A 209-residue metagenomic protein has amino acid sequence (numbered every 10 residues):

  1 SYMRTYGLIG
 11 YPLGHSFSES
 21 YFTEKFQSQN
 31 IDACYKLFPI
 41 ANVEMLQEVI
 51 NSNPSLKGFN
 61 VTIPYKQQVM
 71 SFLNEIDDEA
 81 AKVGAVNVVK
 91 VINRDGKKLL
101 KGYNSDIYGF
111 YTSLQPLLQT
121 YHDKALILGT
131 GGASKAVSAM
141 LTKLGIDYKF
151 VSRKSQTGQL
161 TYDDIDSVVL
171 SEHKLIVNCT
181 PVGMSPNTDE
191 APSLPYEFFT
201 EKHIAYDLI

Functional and structural regions predicted by a protein language model:
Y2-L117: Phosphate/diphosphate ligand-binding glycine-rich loop within oxidoreductases
G10, N104-I107, L114, L118-L144 (+1 more regions): Glycine-rich adenosine-cofactor-binding loop
K36, L126, K149: Conserved beta-strand positions in the Rossmann-like core of class I SAM-dependent methyltransferases
V61-Q68, A133, P181-M184: Short glycine-rich anion-binding loops that position phosphate/pyrophosphate groups of nucleotides and phosphorylated
V89, N93-G96, I146, T200-H203: A short helix->loop->beta-strand "cap" motif at the edges of active sites that frequently abuts
K143-T161: NAD(P)-binding Rossmann-fold cofactor-contacting core
G158-I209: Rossmann-like adenosine-cofactor binding region
